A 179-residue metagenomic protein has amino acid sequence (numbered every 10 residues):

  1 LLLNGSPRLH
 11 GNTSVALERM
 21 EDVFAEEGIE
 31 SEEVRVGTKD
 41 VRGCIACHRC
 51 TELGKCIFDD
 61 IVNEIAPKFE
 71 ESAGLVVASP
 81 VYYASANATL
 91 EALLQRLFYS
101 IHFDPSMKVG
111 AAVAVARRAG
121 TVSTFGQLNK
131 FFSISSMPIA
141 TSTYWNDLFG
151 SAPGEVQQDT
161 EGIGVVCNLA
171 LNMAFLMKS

Functional and structural regions predicted by a protein language model:
L1-E27: N-terminal beta1-alpha1 ligand-phosphate binding loop
P7-R8, T38, R117: Short, glycine/serine-rich, charged loops/turns that create anion-binding and catalytic segments at active sites
E21, E64, P138-S179: Glycine-rich phosphate/pyrophosphate-binding loop and the adjoining helix
D22-I29, F98-H102, K130-M137, L171-S179: Generic secondary-structure signature for well-ordered alpha-helical cores
I29-K39: A short beta-strand-loop structural module common to alpha/beta enzyme folds
K39-F69: Cysteine-cluster motifs in flexible loop/terminal segments that predominantly coordinate metals
I57-T143: Helix-loop-strand module that forms the ligand-binding subsite of alpha/beta enzymes
